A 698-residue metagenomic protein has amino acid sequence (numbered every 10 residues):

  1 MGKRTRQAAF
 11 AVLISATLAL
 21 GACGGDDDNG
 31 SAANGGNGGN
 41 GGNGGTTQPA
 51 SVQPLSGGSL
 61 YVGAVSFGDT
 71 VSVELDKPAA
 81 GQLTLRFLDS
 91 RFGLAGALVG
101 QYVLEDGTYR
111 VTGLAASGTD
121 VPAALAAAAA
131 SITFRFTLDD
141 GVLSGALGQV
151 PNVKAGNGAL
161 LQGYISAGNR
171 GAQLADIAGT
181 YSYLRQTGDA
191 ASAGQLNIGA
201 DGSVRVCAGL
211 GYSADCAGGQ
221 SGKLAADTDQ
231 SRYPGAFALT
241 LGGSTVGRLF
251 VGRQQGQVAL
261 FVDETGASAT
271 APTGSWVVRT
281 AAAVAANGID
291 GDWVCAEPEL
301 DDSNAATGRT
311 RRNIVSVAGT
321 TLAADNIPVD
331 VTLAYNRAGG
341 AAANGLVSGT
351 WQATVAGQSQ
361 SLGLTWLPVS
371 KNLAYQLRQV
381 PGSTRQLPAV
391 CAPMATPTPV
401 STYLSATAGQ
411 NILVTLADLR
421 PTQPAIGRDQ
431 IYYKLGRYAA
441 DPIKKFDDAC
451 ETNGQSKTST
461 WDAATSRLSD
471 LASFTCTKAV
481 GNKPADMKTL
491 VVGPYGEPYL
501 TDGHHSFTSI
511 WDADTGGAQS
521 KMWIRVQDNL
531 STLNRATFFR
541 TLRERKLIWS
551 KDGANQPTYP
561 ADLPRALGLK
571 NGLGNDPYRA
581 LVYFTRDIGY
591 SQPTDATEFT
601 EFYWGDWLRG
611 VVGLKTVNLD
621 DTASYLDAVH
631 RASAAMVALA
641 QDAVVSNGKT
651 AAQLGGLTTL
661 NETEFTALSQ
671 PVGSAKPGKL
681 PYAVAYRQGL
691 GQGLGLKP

Functional and structural regions predicted by a protein language model:
M1-V12: Bacterial N-terminal signal peptides that target proteins for export
L18-A22: C-terminal motif of bacterial Sec signal peptides marking the signal peptidase cleavage site
G24-P397: Mature soluble binding/inhibitory domains
S405-Y499, H505: Short alpha-helix boundary/capping and kink motifs at helix termini
H504-A518: Short active-site loop/helix that positions an aromatic residue
A518-Q556: Charge-dense polyanion-binding interfaces
R543-A651: Active-site-proximal loop/hinge segments that shape catalytic or ion-binding/gating pockets
H630-P698: A cross-kingdom marker for long, charged
